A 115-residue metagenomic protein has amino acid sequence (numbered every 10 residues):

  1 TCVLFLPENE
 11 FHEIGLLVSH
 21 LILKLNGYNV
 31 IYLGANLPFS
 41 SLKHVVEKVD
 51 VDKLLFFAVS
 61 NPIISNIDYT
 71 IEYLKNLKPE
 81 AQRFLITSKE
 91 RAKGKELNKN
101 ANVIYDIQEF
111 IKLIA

Functional and structural regions predicted by a protein language model:
T1-T70, L77: Conserved binding/catalytic microenvironments
H12, N26, S41, Q82 (+2 more regions): Residues in flexible loops and secondary-structure boundaries
I31-L33, F84, I104: General small-molecule cofactor/ligand-binding pocket signal
F56-V59, F84-K89: Glycine-rich beta-strand-to-loop/alpha-helix junction loops that act as flexible
E72-N76, E109-K112: Polar/charged alpha-helical tracts
K78-F84: A short helix->loop->beta-strand "cap" motif at the edges of active sites that frequently abuts
S88-A115: Peripheral docking tails and interdomain loops at the edges of cofactor- or intermediate-handling domains
